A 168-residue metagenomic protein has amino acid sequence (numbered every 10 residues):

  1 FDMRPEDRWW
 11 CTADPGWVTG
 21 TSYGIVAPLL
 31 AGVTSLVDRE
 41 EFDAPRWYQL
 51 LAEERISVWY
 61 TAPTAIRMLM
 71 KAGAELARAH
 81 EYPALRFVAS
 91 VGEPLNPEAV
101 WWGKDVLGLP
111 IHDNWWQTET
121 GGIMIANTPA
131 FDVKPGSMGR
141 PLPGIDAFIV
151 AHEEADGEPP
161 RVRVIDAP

Functional and structural regions predicted by a protein language model:
F1-C11, P15-V58, K71-A72: Conserved AMP-binding/adenylation subdomain of ANL enzymes
P5-E6, L30-V33, I56-T61, M70-V133 (+1 more regions): Gly/Ser/Thr-rich phosphate-binding loop
C11-A13, V37-D38, A89-V91, D113 (+1 more regions): Thr-Gly-centered strand-to-loop micro-motif
P15, E41, P63-T64, E93 (+1 more regions): Alpha-helix N-cap/helix-start capping motif
T19, P45, M68, P97 (+2 more regions): Generic structural signal for helix capping and beta-alpha/helix-loop junctions
S22, P63-I66: Membrane-embedded alpha-helices of multi-pass transport/permease systems
P135-L142: Short Gly/Pro-enriched turn/cap motifs at secondary-structure boundaries
F148-P168: Conserved beta-loop-beta connector loops within the AMP-binding
